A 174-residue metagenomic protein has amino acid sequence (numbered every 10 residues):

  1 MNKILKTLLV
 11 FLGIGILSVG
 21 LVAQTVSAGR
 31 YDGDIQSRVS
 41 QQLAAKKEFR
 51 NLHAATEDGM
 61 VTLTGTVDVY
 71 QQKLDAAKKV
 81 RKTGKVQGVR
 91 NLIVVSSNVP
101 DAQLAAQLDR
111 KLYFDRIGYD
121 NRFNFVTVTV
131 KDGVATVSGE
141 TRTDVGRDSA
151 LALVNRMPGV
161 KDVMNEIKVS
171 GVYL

Functional and structural regions predicted by a protein language model:
M1-L174: N-terminal targeting leaders
